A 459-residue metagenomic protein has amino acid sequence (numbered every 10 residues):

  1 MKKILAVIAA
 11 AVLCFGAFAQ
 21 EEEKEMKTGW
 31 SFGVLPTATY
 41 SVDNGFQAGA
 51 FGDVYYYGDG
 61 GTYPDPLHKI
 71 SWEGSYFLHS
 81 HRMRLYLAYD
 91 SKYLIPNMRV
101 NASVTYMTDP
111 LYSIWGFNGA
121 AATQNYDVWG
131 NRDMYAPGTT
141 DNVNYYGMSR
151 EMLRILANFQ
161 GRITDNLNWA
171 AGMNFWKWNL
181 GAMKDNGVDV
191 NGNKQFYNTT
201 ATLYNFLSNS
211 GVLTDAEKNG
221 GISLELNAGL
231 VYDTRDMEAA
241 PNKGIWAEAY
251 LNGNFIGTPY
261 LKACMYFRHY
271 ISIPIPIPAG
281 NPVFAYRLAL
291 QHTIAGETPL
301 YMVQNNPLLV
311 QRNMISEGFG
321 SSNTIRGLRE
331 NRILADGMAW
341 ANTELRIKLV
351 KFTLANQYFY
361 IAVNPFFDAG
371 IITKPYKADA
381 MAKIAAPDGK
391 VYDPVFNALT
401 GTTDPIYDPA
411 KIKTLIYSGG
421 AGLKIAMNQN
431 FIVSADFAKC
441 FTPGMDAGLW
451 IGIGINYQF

Functional and structural regions predicted by a protein language model:
Q20-S31, G58-H68, L94-V100, R162-W169 (+7 more regions): Short loop/turn motifs that connect adjacent beta-strands in outer-membrane beta-barrel proteins
K24-F32, T39-A216, N323, P443-Q458: Gram-negative/organellar outer-membrane beta-barrel architecture
W30-F32, N44-A48, H68, H81-L85 (+9 more regions): Residues that define the transmembrane beta-barrel architecture of outer-membrane proteins
S31-Y40, D65-L78, G244-F255, R326-N331 (+1 more regions): Transmembrane beta-strand segments that form the barrel wall of outer-membrane beta-barrel proteins
F32-V34, H68-W72, M98-V104, W169-A171 (+9 more regions): Transmembrane beta-strands of outer-membrane beta-barrel proteins
P36-A38, A50-V54, L87-S91, V104 (+11 more regions): Residues on the lipid-exposed face of transmembrane beta-strands in outer-membrane beta-barrel proteins
Y40-V42, V54-Y56, G74-S80, Y93 (+11 more regions): Transmembrane beta-strands of outer-membrane beta-barrel pores
G229, M237-A355: C-terminal outer-membrane beta-barrel translocator/porin domains of Gram-negative envelope proteins and their
